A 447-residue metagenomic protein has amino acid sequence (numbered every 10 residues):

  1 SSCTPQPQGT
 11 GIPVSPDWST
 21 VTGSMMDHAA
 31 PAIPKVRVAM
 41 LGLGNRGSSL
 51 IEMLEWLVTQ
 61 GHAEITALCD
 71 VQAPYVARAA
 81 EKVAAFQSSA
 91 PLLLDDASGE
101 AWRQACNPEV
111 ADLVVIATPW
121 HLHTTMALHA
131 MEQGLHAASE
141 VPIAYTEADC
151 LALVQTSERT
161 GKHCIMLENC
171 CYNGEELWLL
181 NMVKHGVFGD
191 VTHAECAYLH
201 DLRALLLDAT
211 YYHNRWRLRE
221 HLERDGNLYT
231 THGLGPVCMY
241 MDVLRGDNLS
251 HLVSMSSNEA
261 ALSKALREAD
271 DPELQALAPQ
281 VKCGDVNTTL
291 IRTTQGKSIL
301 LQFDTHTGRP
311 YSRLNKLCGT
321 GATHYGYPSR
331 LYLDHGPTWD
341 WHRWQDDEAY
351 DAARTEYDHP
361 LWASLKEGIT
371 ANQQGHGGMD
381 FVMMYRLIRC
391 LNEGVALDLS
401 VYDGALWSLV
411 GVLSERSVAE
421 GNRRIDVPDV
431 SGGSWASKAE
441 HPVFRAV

Functional and structural regions predicted by a protein language model:
C3-L135, L151, Q155-H163: N-terminal glycine-/serine-/threonine-rich beta1-alpha1-beta2 phosphate-ribose binding loop of Rossmann-like
P7-T20, S24, S49, P310-P328 (+1 more regions): C-terminal helical cap and adjacent loop that interface with cofactors, partners, or active-site loops
K35-R37, H193, S298: Residues that mark the start of a beta-strand
G134, G161, G186, G421-N422: Glycine-centered short loops/turns at secondary-structure junctions
R159-I165, C170-V281, L387: Predominantly a Rossmann-like dinucleotide-binding segment in NAD(P)-dependent oxidoreductases
T231, Q280-D285, T293-T294, G308-R309: A short catalytic or substrate-binding loop motif that flags glycine-/basic-rich loops and adjacent residues that bind
T289-Q295, G319: Active-site beta-strand termini and strand-to-loop segments that position acidic
